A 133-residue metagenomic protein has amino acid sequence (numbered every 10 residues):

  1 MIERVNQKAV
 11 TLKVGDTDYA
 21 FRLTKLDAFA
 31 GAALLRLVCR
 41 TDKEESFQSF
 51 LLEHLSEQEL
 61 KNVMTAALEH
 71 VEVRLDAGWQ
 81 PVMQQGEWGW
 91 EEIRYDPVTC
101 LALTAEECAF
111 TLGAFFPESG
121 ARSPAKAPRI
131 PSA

Functional and structural regions predicted by a protein language model:
M1-G15: Short acidic, Pro/Gly- and aromatic-enriched capping/linker segments at domain boundaries
V5-Q7, L26-A133: Short, surface-exposed, charged amphipathic helix/loop patches that serve as local interaction elements
D16-D18, E107: Short low-polarity hydrophobic stretches
Y19-D27: Short, proline-centered helix/strand-breaking motifs
